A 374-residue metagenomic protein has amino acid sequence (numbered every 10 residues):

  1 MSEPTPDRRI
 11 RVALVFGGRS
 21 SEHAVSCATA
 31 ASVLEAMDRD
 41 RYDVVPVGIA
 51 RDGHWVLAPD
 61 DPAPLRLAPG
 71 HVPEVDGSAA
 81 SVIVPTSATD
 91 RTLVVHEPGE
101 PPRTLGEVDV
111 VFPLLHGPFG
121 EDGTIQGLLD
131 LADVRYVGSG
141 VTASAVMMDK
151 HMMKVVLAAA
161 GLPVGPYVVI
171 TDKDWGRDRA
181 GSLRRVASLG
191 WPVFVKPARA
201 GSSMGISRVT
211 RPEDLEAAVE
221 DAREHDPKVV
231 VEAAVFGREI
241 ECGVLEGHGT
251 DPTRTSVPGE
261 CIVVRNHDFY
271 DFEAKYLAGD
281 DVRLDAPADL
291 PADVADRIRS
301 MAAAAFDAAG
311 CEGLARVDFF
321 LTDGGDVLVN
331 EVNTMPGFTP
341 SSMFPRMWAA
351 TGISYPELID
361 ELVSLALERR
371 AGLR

Functional and structural regions predicted by a protein language model:
S2-I10, F16-R19, R39, D289-R374: ATP-dependent carboxylate activation and anion-phosphoryl transfer catalytic cores that bind Mg-ATP to form
S2-V15, S20, A28-A31, P101-G106 (+2 more regions): Active-site nucleotide/adenylate-binding loops and adjacent lid/helix of ATP-dependent enzymes
R8-R9, E22-H23, C27-A31, R39 (+1 more regions): Conserved N-proximal alpha/beta basic substrate-recognition cap immediately N-terminal to, or forming the N-lobe
I10, R91, G165, L189-W191 (+6 more regions): Change "...and in nucleic-acid phosphodiester-cleaving endonucleases..." to "...and in nucleic-acid processing enzymes
V45, V229, A233, I240-E241 (+1 more regions): A short glycine-rich, hydrophobically flanked beta-strand micro-motif that places a catalytic Asp/Glu for divalent metal
G127-Y136, R211-E216, T351: A glycine- and small-aliphatic-rich helix-loop capping segment at beta-alpha/alpha-beta transitions that lines
T210-S300, D326-L328: Phosphate-binding site of ATP-dependent enzymes
